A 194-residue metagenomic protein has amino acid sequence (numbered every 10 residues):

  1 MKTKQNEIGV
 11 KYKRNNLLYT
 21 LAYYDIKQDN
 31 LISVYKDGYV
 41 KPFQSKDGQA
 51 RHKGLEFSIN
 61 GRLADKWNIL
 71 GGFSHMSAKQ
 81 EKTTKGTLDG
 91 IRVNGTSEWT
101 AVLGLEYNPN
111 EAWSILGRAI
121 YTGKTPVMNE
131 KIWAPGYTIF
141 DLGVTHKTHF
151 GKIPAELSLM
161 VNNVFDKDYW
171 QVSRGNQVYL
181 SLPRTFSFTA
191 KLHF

Functional and structural regions predicted by a protein language model:
K2, N16-L18, K27-S33, S77-K85 (+3 more regions): Gram-negative outer-membrane beta-barrel proteins
K2, Y12-N16, K27, R51 (+6 more regions): Outer-membrane beta-barrel strand-turn architecture
K2-N6, K13-N15, D25, R51-K53 (+4 more regions): Residues that define the transmembrane beta-barrel architecture of outer-membrane proteins
I8-Y12, F57-G61, G71, L103-Y107 (+3 more regions): Residues on the lipid-exposed face of transmembrane beta-strands in outer-membrane beta-barrel proteins
N15-L17, D65-W67, W99, E111-W113 (+3 more regions): Outer-envelope beta-barrel architecture signal
Y23-K27, S45-M128: Gram-negative outer-membrane beta-barrel transporters
Q28-N30, Y35-Q44, K85-R92, T122-G123 (+2 more regions): Flexible, surface-exposed loop regions and adjacent strand-edge segments of Gram-negative outer-membrane beta-barrel
I69, K124-P126, H146-F194: C-terminal beta-signal and adjacent terminal beta-strands/loops of Gram-negative outer-membrane beta-barrel proteins
